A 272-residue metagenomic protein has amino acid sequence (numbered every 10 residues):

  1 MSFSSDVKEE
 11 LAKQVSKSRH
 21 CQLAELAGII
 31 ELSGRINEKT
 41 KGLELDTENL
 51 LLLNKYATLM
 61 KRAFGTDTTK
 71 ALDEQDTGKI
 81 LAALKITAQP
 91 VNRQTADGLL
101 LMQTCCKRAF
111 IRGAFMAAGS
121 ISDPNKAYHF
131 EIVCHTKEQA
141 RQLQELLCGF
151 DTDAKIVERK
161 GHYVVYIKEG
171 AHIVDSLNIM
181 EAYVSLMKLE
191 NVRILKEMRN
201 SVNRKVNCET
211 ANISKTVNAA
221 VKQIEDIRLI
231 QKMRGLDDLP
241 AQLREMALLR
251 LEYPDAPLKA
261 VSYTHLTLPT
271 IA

Functional and structural regions predicted by a protein language model:
M1-Q89, L99: N-terminal low-complexity or simple alpha-helical regulatory segments that function as activation/interaction modules
N54, T58-E190: DNA-contacting interfaces and partner/effector-binding or oligomerization modules in DNA-centric proteins
E197-M198: Long, charge-rich alpha-helical interaction segments
E209-T216: Residue(s) in the substrate-gating loop at a strand-loop-helix junction that position the organic substrate next
A220-R244: Short, Lys/Arg-enriched anionic-surface-contact patches
A241-D255: Short, amphipathic alpha-helical "recognition" segments used to contact nucleic acids or chromatin
Y253-Y263: Short, charged amphipathic recognition helices of the HTH superfamily and cognate SANT/SANTA-like modules
T264-T270: Conserved small/polar residues in nucleotide/adenosyl-binding loops
